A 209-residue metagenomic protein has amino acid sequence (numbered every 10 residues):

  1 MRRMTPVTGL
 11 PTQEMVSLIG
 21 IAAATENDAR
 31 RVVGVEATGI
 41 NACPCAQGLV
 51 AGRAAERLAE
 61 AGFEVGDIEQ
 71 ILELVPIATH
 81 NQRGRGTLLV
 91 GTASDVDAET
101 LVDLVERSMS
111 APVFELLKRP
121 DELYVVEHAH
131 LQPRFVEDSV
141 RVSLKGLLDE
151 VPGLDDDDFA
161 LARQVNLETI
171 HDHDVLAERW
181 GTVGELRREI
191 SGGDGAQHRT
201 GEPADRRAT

Functional and structural regions predicted by a protein language model:
M1-T209: N-terminal intrinsically disordered, cationic/polar leader segments that include organellar targeting peptides
